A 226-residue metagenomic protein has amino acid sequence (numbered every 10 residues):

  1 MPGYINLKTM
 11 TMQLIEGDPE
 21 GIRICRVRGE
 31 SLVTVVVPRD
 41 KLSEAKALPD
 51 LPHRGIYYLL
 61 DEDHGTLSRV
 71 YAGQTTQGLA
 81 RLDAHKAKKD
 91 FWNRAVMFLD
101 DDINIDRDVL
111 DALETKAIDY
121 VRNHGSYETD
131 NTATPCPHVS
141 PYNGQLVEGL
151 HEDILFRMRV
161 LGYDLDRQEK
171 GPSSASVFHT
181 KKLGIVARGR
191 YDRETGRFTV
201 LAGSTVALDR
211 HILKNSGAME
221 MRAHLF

Functional and structural regions predicted by a protein language model:
M1-H53, E62-L67, G78-F226: Boundary/linker segments flanking structured domains
Y57-L59: Short beta-strand scaffold segments in enzyme catalytic cores
